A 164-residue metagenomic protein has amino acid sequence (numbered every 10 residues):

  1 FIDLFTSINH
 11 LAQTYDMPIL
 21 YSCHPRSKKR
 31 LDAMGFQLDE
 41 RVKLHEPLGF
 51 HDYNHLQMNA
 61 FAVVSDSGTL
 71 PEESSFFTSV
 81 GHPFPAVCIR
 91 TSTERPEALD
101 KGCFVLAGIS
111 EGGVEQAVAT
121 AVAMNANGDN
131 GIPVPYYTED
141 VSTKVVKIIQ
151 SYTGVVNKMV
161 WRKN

Functional and structural regions predicted by a protein language model:
F1-M17, S22, S27-N164: Nucleotide-activated sugar donor-binding and catalytic core shared by glycosyltransferases and related lipid-linked
